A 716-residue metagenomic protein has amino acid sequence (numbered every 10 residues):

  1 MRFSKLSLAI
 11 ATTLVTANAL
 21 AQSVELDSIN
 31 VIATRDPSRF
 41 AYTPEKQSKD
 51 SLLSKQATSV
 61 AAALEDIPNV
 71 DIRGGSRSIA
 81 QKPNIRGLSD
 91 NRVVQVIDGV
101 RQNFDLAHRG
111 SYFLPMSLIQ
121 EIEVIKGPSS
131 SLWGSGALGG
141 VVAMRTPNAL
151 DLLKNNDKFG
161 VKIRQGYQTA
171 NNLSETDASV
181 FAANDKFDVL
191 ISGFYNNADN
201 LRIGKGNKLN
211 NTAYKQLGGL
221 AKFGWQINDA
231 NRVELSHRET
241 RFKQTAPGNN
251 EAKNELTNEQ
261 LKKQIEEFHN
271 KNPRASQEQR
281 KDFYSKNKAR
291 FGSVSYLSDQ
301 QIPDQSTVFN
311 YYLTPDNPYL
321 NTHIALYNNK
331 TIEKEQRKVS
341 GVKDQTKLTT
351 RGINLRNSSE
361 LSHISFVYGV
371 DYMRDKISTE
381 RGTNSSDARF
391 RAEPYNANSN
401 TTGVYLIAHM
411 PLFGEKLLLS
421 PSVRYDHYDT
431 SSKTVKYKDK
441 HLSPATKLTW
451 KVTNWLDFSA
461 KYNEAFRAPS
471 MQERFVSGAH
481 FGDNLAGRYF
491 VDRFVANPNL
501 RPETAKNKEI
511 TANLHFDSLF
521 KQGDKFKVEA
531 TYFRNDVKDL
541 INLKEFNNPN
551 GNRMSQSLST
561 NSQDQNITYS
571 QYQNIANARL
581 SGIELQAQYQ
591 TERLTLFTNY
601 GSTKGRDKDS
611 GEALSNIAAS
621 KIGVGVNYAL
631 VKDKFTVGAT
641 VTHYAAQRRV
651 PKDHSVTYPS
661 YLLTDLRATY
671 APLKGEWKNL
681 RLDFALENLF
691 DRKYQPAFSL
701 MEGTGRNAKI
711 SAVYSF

Functional and structural regions predicted by a protein language model:
Q22-S23, R39, W133, A149-F159 (+10 more regions): Short loop/turn motifs that connect adjacent beta-strands in outer-membrane beta-barrel proteins
V24-K154, N172, S306, N329: Acidic, small-polar-rich N-terminal luminal/periplasmic segments of exported/outer-membrane proteins
Y167-N197, N207-G248, A252-T257, D299-Y319 (+4 more regions): Transmembrane beta-barrel wall of Gram-negative outer-membrane proteins
I191, N321-R337, S459, P498-S570 (+2 more regions): Membrane-embedded beta-barrel scaffold of Gram-negative outer-membrane proteins
N210, A230-L320, N329-L348, R389-A392 (+1 more regions): Flexible loop and strand-edge segments within Gram-negative outer membrane beta-barrel domains
N228, Y395-N535, N627: Structural signature of Gram-negative outer-membrane beta-barrels, strongest in the C-terminal barrel of TonB-dependent
S365, P411-L419, Q522-V537, S555-R649 (+3 more regions): Gram-negative outer-membrane beta-barrel transporters
F466-R467, K538-D539, L543, H643-V650 (+1 more regions): C-terminal beta-signal and adjacent terminal beta-strands/loops of Gram-negative outer-membrane beta-barrel proteins
